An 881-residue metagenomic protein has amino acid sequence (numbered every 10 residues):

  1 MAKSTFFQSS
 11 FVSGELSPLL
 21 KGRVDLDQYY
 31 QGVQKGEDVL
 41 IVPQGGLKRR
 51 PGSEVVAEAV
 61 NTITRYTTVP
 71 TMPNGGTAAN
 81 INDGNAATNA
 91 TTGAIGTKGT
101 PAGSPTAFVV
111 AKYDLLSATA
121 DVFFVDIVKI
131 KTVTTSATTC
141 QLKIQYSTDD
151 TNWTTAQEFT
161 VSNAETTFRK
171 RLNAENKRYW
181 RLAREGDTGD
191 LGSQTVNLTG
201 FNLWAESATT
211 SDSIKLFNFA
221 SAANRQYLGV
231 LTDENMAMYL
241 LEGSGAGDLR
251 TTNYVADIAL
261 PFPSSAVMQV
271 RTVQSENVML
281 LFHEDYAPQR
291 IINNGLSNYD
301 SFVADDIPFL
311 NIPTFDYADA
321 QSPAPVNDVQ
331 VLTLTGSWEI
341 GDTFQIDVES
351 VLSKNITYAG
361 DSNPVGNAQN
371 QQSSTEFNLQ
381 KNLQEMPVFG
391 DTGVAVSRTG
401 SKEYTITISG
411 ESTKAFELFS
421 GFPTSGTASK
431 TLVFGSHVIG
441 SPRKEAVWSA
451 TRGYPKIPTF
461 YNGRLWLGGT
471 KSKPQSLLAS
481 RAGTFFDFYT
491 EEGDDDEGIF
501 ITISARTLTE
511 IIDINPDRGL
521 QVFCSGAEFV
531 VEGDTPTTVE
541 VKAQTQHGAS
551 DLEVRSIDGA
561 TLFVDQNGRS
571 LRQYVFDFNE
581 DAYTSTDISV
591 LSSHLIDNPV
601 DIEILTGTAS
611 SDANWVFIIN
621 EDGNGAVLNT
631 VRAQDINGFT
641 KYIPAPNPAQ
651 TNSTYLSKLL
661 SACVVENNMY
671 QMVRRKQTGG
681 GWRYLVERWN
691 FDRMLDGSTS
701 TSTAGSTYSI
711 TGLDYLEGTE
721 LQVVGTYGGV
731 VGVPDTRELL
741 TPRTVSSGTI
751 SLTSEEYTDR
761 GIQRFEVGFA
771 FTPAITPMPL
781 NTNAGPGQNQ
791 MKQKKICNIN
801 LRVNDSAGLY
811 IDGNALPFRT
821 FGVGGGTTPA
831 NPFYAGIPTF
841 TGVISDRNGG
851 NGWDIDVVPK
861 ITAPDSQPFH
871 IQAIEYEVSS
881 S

Functional and structural regions predicted by a protein language model:
M1-V69, N80, N85, A208-T251 (+5 more regions): N-terminal beta-propeller domains
K48-L115, V133-A137, W204-S207, V326-V329: Disordered, acidic Ser/Thr/Pro-rich linker "stalks" and the adjacent N-terminal cap of the next globular domain
K112-T160, T166-E175, Y179-W180, L240 (+4 more regions): Extended, beta-strand-rich, solvent-exposed assembly scaffolds of outer structural proteins
A183-L191, I861-D865: Short beta-strand-plus-loop segments that form exposed binding edges in beta-rich domains
S265-Y317: Hydrophobic or amphipathic alpha-helical targeting/insertion segments
S397-P442: Acidic, small/polar residue-enriched beta-strand/turn segments
I439-V447, V745-G787, A863-S879: Surface-exposed interaction regions enriched in Ser/Thr/Asp/Glu that occur as long low-complexity tracts or repetitive
R464, A505-G729: Beta-sheet-dominated scaffold domains
